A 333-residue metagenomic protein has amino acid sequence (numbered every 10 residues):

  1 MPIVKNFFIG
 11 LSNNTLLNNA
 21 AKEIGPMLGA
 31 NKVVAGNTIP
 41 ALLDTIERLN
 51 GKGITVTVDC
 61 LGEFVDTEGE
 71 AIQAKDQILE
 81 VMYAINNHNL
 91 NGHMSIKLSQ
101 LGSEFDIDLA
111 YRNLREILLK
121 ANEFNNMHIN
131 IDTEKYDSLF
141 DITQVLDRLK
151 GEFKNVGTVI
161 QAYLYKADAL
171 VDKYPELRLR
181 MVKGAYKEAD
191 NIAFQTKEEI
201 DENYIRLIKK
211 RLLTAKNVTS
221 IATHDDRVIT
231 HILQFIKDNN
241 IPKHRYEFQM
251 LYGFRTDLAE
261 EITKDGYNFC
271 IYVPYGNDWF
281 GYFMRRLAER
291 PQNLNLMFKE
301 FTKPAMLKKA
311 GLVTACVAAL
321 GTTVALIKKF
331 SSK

Functional and structural regions predicted by a protein language model:
M1-S332: Positively charged, amphipathic and often flexible ligand-engagement surfaces
